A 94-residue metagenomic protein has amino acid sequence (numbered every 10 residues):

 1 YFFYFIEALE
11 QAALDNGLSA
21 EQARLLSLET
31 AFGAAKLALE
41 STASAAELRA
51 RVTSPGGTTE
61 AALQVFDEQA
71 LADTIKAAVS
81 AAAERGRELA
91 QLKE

Functional and structural regions predicted by a protein language model:
Y1-L25: Anionic-ligand binding region
R24-E94: NAD(P)-dependent Rossmann-like dehydrogenase/reductase catalytic/cofactor-binding core
